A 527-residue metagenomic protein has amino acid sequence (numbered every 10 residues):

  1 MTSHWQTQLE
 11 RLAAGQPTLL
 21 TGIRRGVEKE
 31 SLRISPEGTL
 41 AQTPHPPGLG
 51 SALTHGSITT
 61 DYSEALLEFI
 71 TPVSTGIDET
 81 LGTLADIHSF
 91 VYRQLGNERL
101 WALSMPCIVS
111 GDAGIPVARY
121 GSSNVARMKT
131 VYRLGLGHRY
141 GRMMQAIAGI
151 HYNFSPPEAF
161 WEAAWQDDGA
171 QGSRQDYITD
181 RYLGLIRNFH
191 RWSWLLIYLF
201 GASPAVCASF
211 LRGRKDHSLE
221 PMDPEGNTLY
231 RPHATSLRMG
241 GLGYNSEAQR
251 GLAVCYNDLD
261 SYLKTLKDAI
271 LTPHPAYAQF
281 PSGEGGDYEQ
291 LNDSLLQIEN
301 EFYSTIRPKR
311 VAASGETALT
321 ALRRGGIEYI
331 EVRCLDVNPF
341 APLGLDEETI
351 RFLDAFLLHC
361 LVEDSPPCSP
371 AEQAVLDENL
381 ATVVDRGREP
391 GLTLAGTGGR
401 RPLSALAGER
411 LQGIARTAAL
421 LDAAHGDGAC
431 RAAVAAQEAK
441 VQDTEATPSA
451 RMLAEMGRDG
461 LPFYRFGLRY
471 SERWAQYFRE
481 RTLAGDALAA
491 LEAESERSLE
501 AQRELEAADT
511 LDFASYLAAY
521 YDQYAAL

Functional and structural regions predicted by a protein language model:
M1-G137, M144-A148, Y177-R187, R191-W194: Terminal catalytic/cofactor-binding subdomain
G26, G82, D86, R127 (+10 more regions): Generic recognition of stable, solvent-exposed alpha-helical segments in well-folded globular domains
E30, M144-P157, Y329-D336: Histidine-centered divalent-metal-coordination microenvironment in nucleic-acid enzymes
Q42-H45, L81, G114, A164-W165 (+3 more regions): Short conserved micro-motifs at the rims of enzyme active sites and ligand-binding pockets
P106-I108, V206-F210, Q373-V383, C430-K440: A glycine-rich phosphate-binding loop feature that marks nucleotide/adenosyl-phosphate handling sites
G121-H138, A146, S155-L322, P342 (+2 more regions): Loop-rich catalytic cores of soluble enzymes, especially ATP-dependent carboxylate-amine ligases and other
R323-R324, I330-D422: Substrate-recognition/cap regions that form aromatic- and gly/pro-loop-enriched pockets for small-molecule ligands
D427-L527: Extended, compositionally biased alpha-helical segments that mediate assembly or anchoring
